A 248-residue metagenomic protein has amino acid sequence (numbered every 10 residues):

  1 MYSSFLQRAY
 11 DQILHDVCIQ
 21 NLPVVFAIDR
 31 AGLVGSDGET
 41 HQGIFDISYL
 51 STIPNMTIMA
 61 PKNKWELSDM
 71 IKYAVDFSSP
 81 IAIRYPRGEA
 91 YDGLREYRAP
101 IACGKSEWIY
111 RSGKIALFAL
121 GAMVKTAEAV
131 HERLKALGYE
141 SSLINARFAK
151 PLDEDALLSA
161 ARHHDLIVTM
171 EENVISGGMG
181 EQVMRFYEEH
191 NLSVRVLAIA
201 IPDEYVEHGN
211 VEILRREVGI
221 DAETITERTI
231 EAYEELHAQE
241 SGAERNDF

Functional and structural regions predicted by a protein language model:
M1-Y2, A60-N63, E171-E172: Short beta->alpha connector loops at strand-helix junctions that form conserved, small/polar/Pro-enriched
L6-Q7, I19-N21, V25-A27, L33-G43 (+2 more regions): Thiamine diphosphate
Y10: Interface signal in eukaryotic adaptor modules for cytoskeleton, membrane trafficking, and small-GTPase signaling
I58-M59, I144: Short, well-structured beta-strand/strand-turn elements
A60-V75: Conserved glycine-bearing catalytic or ligand-binding loops at nucleotide- and phosphate-handling centers of large
